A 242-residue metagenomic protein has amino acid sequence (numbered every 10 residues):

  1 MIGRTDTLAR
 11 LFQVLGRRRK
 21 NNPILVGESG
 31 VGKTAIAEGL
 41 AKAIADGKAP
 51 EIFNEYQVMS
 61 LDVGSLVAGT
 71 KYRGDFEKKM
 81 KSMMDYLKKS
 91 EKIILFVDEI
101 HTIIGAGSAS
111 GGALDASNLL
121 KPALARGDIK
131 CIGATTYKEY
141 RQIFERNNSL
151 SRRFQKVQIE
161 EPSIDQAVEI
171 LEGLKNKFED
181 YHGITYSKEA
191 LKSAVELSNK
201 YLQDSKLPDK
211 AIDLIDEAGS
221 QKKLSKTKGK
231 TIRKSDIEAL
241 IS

Functional and structural regions predicted by a protein language model:
M1-S242: AAA+ P-loop NTPase nucleotide-binding core of proteostasis motors
